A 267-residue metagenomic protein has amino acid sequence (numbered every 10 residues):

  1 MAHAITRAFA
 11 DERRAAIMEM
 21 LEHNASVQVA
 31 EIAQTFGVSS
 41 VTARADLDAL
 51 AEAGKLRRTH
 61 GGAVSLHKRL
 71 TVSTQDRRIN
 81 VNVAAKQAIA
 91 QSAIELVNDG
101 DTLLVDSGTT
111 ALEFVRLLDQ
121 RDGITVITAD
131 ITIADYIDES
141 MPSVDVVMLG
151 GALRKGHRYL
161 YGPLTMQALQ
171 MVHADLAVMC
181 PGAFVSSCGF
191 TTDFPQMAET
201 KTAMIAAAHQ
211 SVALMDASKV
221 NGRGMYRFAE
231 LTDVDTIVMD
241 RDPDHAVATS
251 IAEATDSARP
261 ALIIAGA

Functional and structural regions predicted by a protein language model:
A2-A30, G37, E52, A85 (+1 more regions): Conserved phosphate- and dinucleotide-binding cores of soluble alpha/beta proteins, encompassing both enzyme active
A2-L104, V115-G123, D138-S143: HTH-adjacent hinge/linker in prokaryotic transcriptional regulators
T109-L112: Gly/Ser/Thr-rich loops at beta-strand to alpha-helix junctions that form or flank small-molecule/cofactor-binding
